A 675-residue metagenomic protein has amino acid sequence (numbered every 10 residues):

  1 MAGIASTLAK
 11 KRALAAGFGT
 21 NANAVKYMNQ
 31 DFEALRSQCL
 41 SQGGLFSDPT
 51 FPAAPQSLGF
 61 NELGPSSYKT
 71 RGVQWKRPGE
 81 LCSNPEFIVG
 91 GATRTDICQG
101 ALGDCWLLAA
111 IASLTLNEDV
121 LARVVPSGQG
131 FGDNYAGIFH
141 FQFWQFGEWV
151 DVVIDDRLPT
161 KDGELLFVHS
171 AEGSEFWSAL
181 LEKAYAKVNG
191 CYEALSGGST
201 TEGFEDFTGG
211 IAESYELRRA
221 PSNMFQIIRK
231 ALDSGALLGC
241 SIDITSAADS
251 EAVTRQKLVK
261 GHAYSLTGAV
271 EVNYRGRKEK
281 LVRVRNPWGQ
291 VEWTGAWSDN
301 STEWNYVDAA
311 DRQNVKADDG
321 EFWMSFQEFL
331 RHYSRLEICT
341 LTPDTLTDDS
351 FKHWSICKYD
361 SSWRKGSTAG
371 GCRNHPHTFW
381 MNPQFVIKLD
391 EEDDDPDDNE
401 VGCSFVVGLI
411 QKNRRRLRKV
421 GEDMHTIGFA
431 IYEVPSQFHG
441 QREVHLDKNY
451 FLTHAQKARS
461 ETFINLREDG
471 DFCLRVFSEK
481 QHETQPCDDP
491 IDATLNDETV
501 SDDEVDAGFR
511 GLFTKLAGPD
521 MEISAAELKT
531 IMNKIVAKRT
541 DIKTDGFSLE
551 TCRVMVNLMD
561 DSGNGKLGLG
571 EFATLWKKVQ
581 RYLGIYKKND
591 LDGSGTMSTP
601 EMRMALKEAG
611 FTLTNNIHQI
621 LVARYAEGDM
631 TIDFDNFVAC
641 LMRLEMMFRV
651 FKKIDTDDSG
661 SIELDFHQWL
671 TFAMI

Functional and structural regions predicted by a protein language model:
M1-T544, L549-V554, D561, L569-A573 (+5 more regions): Structured alpha-helical subdomains that flank or immediately precede key functional sites
D520, S562-N564, D592-S594, D629 (+1 more regions): Acidic carboxylate motifs that coordinate Ca2+ or other divalent cations, activating on Asp/Glu
E550, P600-R603, N616: Extended alpha-helical assembly domains of large eukaryotic scaffold proteins
C552-M559, G563, H618, G628: Short, flexible domain-boundary/linker segments around small modular repeats
L558-S562, L567-G595, T599-F611: Hydrophobic, ordered structural segments
N615-Q619, F648-V650: Amphipathic alpha-helical scaffolding segments comprising HEAT/armadillo-like alpha-solenoid repeats
I617-G628, C640: Strongly charged, low-complexity linkers/loops
